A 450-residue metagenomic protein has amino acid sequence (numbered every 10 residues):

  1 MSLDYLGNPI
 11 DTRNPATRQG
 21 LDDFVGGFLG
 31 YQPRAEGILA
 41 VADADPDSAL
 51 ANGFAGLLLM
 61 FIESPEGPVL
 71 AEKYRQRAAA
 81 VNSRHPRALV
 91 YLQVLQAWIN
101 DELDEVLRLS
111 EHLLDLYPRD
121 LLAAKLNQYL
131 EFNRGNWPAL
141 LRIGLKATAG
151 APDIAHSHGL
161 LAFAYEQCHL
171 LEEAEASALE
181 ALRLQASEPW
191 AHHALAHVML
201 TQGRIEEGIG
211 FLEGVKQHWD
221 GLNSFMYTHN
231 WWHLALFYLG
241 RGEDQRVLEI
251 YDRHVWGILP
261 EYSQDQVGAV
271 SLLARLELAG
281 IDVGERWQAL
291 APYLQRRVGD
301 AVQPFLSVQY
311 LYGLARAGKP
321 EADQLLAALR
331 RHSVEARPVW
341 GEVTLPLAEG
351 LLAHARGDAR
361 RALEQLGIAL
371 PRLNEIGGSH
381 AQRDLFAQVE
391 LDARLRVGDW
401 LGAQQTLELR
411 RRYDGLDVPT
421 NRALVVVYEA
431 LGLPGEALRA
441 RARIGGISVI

Functional and structural regions predicted by a protein language model:
R13-R18, D23-L39, D43-D47, N52-A88 (+4 more regions): Inter-helical turn/loop elements of alpha-helical hairpins
N14-G20, D47-L50, R84-V90, Y117-A124 (+8 more regions): Generic helix N-cap/helix-start motif at coil->alpha-helix transitions
G26-G27, L58, L92, Q96-A97 (+9 more regions): Residue-level signature for tetratricopeptide repeat
F28-Y31, I62, N100-D101, R134 (+8 more regions): Structural motif corresponding to the intra-repeat A-B loop/turn of tetratricopeptide repeats
R34, L70-A71, V106, L140 (+7 more regions): Single-residue signature of alpha-solenoid repeat helices
A40-V41, R77-A78, H112-L113, K146-A147 (+6 more regions): Canonical positions in the second alpha-helix
G144-R241: Internal metal/ion-chelating core segments
H233-S448: Helix-coil-helix junctions within alpha-helical repeat/solenoid scaffolds
